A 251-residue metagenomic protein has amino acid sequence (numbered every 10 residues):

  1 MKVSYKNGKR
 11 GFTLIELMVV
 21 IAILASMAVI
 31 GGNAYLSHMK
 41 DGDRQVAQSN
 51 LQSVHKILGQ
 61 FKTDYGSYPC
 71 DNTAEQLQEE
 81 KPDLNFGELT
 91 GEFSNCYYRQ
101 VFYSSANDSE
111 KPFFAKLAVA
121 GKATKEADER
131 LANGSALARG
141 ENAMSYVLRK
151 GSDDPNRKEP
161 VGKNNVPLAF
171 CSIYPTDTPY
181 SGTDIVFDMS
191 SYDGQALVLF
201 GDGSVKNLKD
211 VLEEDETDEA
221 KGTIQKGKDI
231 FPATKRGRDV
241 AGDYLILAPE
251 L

Functional and structural regions predicted by a protein language model:
M1-N7: N-terminal secretory signal peptides that target proteins for export/translocation
G8-H38: N-terminal single-pass transmembrane signal-anchor helix
E16, N50, D202: Acidic active-site catalytic centers that drive phospho-/nucleotidyl reactions and related ester hydrolyses
A22, N50-S53, Q195: Amphipathic alpha-helical recognition patches that constitute DNA-binding helices
V29-F86: Conserved hydrophobic/amphipathic alpha-helical signal-anchor segments
T63, S67-E141, K163-A169, P175-T176 (+4 more regions): Extracellular/periplasmic head regions of type IV pilus-like filament subunits
A143, L148-P160: Membrane-interface anchor segments at the N-terminal boundary of transmembrane helices in multi-pass membrane enzymes
